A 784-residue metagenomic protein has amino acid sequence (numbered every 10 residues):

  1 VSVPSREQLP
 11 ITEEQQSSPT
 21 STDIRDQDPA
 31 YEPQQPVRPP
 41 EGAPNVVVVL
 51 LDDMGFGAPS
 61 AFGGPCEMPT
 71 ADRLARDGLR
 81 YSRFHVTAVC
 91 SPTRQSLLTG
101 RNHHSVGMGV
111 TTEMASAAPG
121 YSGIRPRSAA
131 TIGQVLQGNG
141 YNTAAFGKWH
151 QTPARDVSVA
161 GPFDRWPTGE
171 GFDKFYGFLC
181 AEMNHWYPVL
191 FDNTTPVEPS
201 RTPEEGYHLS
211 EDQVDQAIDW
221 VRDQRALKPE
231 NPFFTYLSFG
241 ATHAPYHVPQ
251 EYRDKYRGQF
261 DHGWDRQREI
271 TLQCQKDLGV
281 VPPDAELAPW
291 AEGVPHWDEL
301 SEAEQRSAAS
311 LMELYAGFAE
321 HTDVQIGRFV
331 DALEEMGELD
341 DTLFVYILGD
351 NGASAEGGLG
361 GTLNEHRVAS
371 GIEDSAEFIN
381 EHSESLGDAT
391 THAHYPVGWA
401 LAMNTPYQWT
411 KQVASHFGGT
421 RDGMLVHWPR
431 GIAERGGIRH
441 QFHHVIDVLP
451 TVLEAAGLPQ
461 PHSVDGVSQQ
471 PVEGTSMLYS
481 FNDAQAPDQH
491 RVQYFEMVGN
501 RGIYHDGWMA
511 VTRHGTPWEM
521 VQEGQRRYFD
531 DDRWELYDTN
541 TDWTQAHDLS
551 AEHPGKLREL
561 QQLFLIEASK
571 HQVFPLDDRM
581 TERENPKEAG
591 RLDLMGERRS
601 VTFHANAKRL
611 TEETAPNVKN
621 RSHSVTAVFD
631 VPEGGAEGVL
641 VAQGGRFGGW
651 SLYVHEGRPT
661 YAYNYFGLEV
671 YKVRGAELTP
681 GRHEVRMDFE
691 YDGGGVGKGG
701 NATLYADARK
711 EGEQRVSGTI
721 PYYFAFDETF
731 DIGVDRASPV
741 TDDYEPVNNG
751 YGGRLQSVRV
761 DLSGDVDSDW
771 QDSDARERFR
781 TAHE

Functional and structural regions predicted by a protein language model:
V1-D530, W534, W543-Q562, L576 (+5 more regions): Formylglycine-dependent sulfatase
H103, T541, S763-V766: Acidic glycine-/aspartate-rich tracts in secreted/extracellular proteins
Y187-D192, L536-Y537, Y661, A702-L704: Short polybasic amphipathic segments
N540-T544, A708-E711: Asp-box/BNR beta-propeller loop motif
Q561-M580: Charge-dense polyanion-binding interfaces
P575, M580-E784: Extracellular glycan-associated modules
